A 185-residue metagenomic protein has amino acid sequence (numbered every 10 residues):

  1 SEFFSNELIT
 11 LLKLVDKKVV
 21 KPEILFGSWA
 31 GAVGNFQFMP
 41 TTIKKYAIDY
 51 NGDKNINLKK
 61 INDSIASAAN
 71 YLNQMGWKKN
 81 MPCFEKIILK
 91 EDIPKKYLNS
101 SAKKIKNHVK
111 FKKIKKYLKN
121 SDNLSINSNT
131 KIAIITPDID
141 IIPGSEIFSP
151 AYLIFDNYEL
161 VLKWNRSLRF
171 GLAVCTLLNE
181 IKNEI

Functional and structural regions predicted by a protein language model:
S1-K131, T136-P137, E146-Y152, Y158-I185: Catalytic glycan-binding domains that act on GlcNAc-containing polysaccharides
